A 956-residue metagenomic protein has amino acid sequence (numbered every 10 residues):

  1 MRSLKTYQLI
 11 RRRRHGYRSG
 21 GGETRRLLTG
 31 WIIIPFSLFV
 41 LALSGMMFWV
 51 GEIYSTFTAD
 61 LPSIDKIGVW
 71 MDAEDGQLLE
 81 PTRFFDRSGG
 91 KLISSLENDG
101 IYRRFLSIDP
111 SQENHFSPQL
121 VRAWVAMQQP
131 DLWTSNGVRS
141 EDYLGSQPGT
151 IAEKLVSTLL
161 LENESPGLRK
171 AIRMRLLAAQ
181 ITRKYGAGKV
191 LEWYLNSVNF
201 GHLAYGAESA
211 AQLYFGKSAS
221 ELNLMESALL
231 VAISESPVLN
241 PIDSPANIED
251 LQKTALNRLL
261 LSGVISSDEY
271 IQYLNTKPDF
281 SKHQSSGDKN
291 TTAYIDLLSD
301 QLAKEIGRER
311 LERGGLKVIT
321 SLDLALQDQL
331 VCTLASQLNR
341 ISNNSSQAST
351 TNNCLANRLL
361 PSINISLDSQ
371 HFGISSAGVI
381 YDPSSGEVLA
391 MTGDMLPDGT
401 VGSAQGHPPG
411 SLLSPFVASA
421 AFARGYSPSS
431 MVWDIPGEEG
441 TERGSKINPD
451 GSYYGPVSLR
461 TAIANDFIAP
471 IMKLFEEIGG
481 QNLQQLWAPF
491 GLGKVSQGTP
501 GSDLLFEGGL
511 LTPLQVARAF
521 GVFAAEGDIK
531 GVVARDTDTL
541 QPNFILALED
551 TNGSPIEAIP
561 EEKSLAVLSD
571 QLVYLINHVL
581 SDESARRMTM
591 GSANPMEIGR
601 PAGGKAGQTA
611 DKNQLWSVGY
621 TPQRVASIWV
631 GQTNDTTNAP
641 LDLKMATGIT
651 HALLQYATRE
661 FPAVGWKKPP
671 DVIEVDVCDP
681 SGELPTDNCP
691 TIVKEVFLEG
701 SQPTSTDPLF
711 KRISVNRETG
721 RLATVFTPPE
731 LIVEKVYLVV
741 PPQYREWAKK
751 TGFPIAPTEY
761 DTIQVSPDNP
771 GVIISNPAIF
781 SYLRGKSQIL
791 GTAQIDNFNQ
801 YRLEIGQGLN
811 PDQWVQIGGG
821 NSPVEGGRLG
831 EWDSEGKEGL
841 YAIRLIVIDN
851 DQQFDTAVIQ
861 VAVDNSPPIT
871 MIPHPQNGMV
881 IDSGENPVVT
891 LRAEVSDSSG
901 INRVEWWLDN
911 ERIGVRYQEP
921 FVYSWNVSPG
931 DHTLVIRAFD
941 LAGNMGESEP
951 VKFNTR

Functional and structural regions predicted by a protein language model:
R2-R83: N-terminal type II signal-anchor transmembrane helix that functions as the membrane-insertion/stop-transfer segment
T6-Y7, L79-S266, L396, I463-I468 (+2 more regions): Peptidoglycan glycan-strand catalytic modules in the bacterial/periplasmic cell-wall system
I53, D72-D86, Y143, I151-L155 (+16 more regions): Extracytoplasmic/periplasmic proteins that interact with beta-lactams or build/remodel peptidoglycan
M71-D72, P436, G440-R443, S502 (+10 more regions): Soluble, non-transmembrane domains of envelope/secretory-pathway proteins that act on or interact with carbohydrate
G89, R122-Q129, L259, L330 (+8 more regions): Active-site SXXK
W133-D142, Y205-E208, S267-E269, F422-T441 (+2 more regions): Short, well-structured active-site flanking segments
P148-S165, S220, S286-N290, Y426-L483 (+2 more regions): Conserved catalytic neighborhood of penicillin-recognizing serine enzymes
T320-Q370, S375-D382, A390-Q405, L413 (+1 more regions): A penicillin-recognizing enzyme superfamily signal
